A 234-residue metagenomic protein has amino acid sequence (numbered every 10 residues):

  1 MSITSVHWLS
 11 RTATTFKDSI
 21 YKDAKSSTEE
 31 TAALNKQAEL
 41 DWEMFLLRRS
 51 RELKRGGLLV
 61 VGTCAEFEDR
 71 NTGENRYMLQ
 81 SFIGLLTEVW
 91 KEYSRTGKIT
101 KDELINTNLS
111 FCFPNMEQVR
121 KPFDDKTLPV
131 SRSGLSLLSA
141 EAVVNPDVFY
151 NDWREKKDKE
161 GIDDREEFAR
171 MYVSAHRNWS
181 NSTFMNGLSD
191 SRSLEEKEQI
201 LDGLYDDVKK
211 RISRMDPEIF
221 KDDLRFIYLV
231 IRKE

Functional and structural regions predicted by a protein language model:
M1-L9: Internal, well-ordered alpha/beta segment that forms a basic, Gly-enriched binding/recognition surface
R11-R55: A short glycine-rich, Lys/Arg-flanked "PGG" loop and its adjoining helix->strand segment in the class I
L40-L47, R51, Q80, G84 (+6 more regions): Amphipathic alpha-helical interface elements that mediate macromolecular binding in regulatory proteins
D41, V143-N145, R232-E234: Intrinsically disordered, low-complexity regulatory regions of nuclear DNA-binding proteins
R55-E196: Substrate-binding/catalytic lobe of Class I Rossmann-like enzymes that use SAM or dcSAM, i.e., the mid-to-C-terminal
K126, D222-E234: Core SAM-dependent methyltransferase catalytic element
R214-K221: Short proline/glycine-enriched turn/loop segments at secondary-structure junctions
